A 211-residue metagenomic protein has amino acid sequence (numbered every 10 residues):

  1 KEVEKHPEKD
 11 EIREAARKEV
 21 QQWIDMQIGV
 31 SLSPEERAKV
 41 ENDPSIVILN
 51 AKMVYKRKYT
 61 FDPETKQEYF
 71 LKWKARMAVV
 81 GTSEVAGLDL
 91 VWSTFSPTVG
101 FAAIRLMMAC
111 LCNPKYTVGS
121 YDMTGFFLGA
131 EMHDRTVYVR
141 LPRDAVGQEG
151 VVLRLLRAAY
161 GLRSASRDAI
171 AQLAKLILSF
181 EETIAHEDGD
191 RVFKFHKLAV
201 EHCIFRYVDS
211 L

Functional and structural regions predicted by a protein language model:
K1, V208-L211: Short, intrinsically disordered, charge-balanced linker/junction segments flanking boundaries in proteins
K1-A199: Chromodomain-type histone methyl-lysine reader module
